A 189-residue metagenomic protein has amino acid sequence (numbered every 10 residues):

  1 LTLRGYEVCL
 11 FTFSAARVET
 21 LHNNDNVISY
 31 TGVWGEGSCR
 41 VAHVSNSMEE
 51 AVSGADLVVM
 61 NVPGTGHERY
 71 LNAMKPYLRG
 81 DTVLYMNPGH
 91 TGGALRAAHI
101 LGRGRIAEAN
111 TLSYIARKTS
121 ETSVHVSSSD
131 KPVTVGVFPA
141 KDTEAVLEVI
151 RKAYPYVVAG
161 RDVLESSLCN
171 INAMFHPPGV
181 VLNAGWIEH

Functional and structural regions predicted by a protein language model:
T2-L3: Gly/Ala-rich phosphate-binding loop of Rossmann-like dinucleotide-binding domains, activating on the conserved
E7-G54: Conserved N-terminal Rossmann-fold NAD(P) cofactor-binding segment
T12, V62, P88, V137: Short beta-strand/turn micro-motifs composed of small residues that flank or help shape donor/cofactor-binding pockets
W34-Y85: Rossmann-like NAD(P)-binding element
G64-T122: Rossmann-like NAD(P)(H) cofactor-binding subdomain of soluble oxidoreductases
T119-S128, N172-G179: Short, surface-exposed amphipathic charged segments that create phosphate/polyanion-binding patches used for binding
V133-H189: Active-site-lining helix/loop region of Rossmann-like oxidoreductase modules
